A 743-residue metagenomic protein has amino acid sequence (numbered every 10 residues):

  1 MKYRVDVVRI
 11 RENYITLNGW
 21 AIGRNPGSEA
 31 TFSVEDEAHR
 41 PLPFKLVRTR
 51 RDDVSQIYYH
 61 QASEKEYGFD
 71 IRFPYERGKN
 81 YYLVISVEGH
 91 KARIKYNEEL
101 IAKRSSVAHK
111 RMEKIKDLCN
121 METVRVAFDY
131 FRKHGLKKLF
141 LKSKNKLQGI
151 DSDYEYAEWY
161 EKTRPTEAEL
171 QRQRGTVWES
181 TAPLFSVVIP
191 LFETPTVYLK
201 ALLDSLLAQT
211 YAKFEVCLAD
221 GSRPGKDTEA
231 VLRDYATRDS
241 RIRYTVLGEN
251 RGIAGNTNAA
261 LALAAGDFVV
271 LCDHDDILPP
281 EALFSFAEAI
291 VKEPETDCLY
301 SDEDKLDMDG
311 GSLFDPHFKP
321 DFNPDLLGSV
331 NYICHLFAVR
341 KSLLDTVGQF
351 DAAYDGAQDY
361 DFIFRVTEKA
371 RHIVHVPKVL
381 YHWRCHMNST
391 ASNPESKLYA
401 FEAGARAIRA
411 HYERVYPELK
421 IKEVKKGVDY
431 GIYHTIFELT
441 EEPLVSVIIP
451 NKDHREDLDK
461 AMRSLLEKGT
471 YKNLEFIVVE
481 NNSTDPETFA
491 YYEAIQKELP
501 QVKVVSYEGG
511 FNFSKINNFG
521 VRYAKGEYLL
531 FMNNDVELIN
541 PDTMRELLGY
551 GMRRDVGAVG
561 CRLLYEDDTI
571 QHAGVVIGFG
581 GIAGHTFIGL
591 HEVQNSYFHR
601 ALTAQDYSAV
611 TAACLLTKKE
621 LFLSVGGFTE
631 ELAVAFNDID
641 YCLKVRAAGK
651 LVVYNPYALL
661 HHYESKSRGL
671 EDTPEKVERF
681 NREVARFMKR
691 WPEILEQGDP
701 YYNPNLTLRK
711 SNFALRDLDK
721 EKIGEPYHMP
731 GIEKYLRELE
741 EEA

Functional and structural regions predicted by a protein language model:
M1-Y130, W178-E179, R455, D459: Basic, ligand-binding patches in group-transfer machinery, especially extracytoplasmic/periplasmic segments
L136-S205, R409, E413, P417-E467: N-proximal low-complexity "stem/linker" segments adjacent to membrane-targeting elements
D204-K213, K292, R463-N473: Short, acidic, metal-binding catalytic loop of nucleotide-sugar glycosyltransferases
L247-A264, Y507-A524: Glycine-rich, basic loop-to-helix element that forms the pyrophosphate-binding segment of sugar-nucleotide handling
A254, A262, L313-S342, S514-K515 (+3 more regions): A recurrent flexible, glycine/aromatic-enriched loop bordering the glycosyltransferase active site that acts as
V269, L529: Short aromatic/hydrophobic "clamp" motif used to bind/position activated sugar donors
E281-L313, V536-I582: Conserved donor NDP-sugar-binding/catalytic core segment of glycosyltransferases
L343, A353-V379, I408, T543-L547 (+2 more regions): A short, conserved alpha-helix in the catalytic core of glycosyltransferases
